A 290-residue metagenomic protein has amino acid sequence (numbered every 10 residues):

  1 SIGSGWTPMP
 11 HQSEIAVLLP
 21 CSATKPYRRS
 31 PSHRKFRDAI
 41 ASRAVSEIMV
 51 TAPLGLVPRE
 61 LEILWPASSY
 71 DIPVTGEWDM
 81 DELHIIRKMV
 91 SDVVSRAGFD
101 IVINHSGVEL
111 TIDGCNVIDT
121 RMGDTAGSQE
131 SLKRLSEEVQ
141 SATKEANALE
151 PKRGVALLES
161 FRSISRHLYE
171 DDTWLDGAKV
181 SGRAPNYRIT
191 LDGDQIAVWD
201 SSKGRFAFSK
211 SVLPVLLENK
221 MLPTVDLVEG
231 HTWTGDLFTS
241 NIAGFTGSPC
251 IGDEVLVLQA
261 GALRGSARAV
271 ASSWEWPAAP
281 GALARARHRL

Functional and structural regions predicted by a protein language model:
S1-R37: Active-site and ligand/interface coordination hotspots across diverse enzymes and nucleic-acid-associated assemblies
A23-R28, L54-P58, P73-I85, V108-T111 (+1 more regions): Short acidic, S/G/P-rich loop/turn micro-motifs used as interaction or catalytic elements
Y27-A39, T75-V93, S128-S136: Well-ordered, non-membrane alpha-helical segments in soluble/globular domains
V45-S69: Short connector loops at secondary-structure junctions
S68-V102, K144-W174: Extended, charge-rich low-complexity interaction segments
V108-V155: Peripheral docking tails and interdomain loops at the edges of cofactor- or intermediate-handling domains
S141-M221: Anionic-ligand-binding alpha/beta catalytic cores of soluble enzymes and soluble regulatory domains that recognize
I196-L290: Beta-strand/loop-dominated core regions that host nucleotide or nucleotide-derived cofactor-binding catalytic loops
